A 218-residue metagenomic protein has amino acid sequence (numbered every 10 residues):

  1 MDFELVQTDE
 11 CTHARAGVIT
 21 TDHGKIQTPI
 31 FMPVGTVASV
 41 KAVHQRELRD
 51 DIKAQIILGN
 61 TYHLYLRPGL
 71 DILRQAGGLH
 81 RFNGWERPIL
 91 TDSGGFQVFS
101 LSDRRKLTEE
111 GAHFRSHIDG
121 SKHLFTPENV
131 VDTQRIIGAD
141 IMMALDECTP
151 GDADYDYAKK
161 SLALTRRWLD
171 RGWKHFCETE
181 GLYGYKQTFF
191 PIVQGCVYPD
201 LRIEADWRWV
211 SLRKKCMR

Functional and structural regions predicted by a protein language model:
M1-L182: Non-catalytic, usually N-terminal nucleic-acid engagement modules in DNA/RNA processing proteins
A163-R166, G172-R218: Glycine-rich phosphate/ribose-binding loops and adjacent secondary-structure elements that form binding surfaces
